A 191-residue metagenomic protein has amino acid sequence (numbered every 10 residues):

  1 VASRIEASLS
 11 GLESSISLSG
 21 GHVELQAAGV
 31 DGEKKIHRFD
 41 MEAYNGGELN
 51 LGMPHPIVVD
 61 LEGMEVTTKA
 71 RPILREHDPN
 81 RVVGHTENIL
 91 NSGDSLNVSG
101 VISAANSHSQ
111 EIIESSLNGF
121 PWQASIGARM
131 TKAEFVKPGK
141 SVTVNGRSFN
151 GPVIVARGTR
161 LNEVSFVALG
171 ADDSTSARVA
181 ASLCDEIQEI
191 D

Functional and structural regions predicted by a protein language model:
V1-I190: Signature of dsDNA virion morphogenesis modules
